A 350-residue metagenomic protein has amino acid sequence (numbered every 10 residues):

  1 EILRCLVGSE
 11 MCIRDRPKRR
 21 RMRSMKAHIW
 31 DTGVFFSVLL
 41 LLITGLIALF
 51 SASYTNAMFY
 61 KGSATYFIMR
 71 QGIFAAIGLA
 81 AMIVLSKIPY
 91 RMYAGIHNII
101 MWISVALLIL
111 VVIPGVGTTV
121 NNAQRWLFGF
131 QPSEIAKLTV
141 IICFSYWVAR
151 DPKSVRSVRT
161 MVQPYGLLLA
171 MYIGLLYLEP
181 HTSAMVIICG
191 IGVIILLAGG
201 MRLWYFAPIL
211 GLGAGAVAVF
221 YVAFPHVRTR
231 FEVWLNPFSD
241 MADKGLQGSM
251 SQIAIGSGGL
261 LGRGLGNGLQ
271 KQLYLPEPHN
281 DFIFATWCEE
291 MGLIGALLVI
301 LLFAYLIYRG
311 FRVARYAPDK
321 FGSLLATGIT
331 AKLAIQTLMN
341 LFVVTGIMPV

Functional and structural regions predicted by a protein language model:
E1-D15, W287: Single conserved hydrophobic/aromatic residue that forms the stacking wall/gate of nucleotide- or nucleobase-binding
P17-F36, L40-L41, I47-E179, L341-P349: Membrane-helix boundary/helix-loop-helix interface segments in multi-pass membrane proteins
I73-A81, E290-G310: Hydrophobic alpha-helical transmembrane segments
A80-Y90, V112, F144-K153, V193-R202 (+2 more regions): Structural signal for the C-terminal ends of transmembrane alpha-helices and the immediately following loop
N98-I99, S104-V105, R159-L175, T182-V222: Hydrophobic alpha-helical segments of polytopic membrane proteins
T118-G129, Y205-L298, A317-G322: Hydrophobic, glycine- and aromatic-enriched re-entrant/interface helices and adjoining loop segments
A314-P349: Loop-to-helix entry and N-terminal half of a specific, functionally important transmembrane alpha helix in multi-pass
